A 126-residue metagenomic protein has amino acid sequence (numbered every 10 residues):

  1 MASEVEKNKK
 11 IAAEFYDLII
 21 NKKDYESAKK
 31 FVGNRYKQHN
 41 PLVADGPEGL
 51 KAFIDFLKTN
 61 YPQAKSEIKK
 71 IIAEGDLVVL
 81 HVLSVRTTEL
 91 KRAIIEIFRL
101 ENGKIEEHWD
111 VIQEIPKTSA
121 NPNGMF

Functional and structural regions predicted by a protein language model:
M1-F126: C-terminal and inter-domain tail/linker signature
